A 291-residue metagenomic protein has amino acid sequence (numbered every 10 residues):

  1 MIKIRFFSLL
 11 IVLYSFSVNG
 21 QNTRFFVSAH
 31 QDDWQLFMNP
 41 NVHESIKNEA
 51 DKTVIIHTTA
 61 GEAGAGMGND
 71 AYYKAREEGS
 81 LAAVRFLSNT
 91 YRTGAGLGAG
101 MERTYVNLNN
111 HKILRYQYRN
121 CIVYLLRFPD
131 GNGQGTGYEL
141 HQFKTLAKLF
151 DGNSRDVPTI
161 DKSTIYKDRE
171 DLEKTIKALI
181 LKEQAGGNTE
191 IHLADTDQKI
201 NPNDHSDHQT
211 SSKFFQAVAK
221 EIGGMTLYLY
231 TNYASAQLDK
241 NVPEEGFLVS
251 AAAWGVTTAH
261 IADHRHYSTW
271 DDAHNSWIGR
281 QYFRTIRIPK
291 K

Functional and structural regions predicted by a protein language model:
I2-L9: Sec-dependent signal peptide recognition, specifically the positively charged N-region followed immediately by
S15-S17: N-terminal signal peptide c-region/cleavage motif recognized by signal peptidases
Q21-Q184, Q216-K220, A251, H266: Active-site rim/loop-helix segments in enzyme catalytic domains that contact anionic ligands
V27, L172, A185-F215: Extended, charged catalytic domains and RNA/DNA-binding interfaces, predominantly in divalent-metal-using enzymes
S28-Q31, R127-D130, D195-D197, T210 (+1 more regions): Short, flexible loop/turn elements at secondary-structure junctions
Q35-N39, A65-N69, N201-F215, D239-V242: A short acidic (Asp/Glu
V54-H57, L125, N188-L193, T226-T231: A structural signal for short, well-ordered beta-strand segments and their strand-loop junctions that often border
E139, K162-R169, A178-G186, S206-K291: The feature marks non-catalytic terminal segments
